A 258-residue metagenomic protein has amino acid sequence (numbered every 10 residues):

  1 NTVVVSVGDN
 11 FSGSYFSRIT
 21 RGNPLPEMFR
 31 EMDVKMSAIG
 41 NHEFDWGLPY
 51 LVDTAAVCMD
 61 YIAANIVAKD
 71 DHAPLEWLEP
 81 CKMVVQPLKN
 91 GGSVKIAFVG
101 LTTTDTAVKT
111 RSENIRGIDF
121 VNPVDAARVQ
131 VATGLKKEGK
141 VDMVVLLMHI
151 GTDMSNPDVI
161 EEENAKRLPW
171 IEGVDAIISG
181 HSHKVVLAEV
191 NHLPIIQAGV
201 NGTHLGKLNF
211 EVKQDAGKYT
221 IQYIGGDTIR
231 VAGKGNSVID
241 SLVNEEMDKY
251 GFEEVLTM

Functional and structural regions predicted by a protein language model:
N1-K234: Acidic, metal/ion-coordinating pockets
Y219, R230-M258: Hard-cation-handling environments
